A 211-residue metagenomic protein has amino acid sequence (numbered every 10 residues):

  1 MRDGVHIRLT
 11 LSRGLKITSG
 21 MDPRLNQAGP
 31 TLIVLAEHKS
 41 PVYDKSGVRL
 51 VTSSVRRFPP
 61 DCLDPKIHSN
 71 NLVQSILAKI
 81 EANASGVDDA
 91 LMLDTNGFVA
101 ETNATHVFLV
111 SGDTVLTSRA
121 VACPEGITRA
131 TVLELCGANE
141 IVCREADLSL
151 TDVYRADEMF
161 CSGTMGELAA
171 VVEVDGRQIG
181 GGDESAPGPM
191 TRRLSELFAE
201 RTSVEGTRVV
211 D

Functional and structural regions predicted by a protein language model:
M1-R8, Y43-K45: Short secondary-structure capping/junction motifs at helix and strand boundaries
S12, T18-D211: Helix-start/capping segments and mature chain N-termini
